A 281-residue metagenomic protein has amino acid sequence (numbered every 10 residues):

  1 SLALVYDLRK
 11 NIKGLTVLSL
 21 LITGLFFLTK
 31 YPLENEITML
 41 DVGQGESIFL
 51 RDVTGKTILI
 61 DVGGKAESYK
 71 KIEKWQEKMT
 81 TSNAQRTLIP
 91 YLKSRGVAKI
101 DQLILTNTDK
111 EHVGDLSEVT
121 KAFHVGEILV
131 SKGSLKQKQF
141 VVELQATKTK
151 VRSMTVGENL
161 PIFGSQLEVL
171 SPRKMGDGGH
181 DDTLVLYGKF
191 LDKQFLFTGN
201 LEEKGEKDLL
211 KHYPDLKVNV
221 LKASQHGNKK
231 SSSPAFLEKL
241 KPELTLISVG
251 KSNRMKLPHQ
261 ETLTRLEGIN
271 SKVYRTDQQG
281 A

Functional and structural regions predicted by a protein language model:
S1-A281: Non-globular, low-confidence helical/coil segments that flank catalytic cores
